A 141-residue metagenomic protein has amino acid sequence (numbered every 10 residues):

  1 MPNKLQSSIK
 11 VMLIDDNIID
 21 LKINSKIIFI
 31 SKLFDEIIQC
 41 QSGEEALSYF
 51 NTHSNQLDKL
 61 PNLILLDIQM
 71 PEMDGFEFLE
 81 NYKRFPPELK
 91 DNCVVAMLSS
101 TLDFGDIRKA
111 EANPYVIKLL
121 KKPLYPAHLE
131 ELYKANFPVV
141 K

Functional and structural regions predicted by a protein language model:
M1-K10, I19, I23, K121-K141: Non-catalytic signal-transmission and effector/linker regions of two-component phosphorelay proteins
L13, L65, A96-M97: Hydrophobic beta-strand core positions in alpha/beta domains
D15-N17, S42, D67: Acidic di-acidic motifs
I18-Q41: Two-component/phosphorelay signaling modules centered on CheY-like receiver
Q39-S48, T52, G75: Helix N-cap/capping motif at the beta->alpha junctions
N55-L65: Active-site beta3 strand of CheY-like receiver
M70: Receiver (REC) domain active-site loop signature in two-component systems and cognate sites in sensor histidine kinases
E77, K90-A96, T101-L119: Alpha4 helix (beta4-alpha4-beta5 surface) of REC/receiver domains from two-component response regulators
